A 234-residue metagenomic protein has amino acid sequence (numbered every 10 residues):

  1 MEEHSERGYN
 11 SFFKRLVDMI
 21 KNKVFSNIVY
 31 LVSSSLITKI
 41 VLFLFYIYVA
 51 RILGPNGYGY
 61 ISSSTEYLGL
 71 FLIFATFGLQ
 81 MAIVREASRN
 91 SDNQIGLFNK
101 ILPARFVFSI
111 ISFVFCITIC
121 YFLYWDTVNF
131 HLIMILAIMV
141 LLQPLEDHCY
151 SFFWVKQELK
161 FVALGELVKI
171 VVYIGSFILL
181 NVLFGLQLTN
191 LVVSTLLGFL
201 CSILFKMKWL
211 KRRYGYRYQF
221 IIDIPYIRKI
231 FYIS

Functional and structural regions predicted by a protein language model:
G8-V24, K160, L164-G165, L188-V192 (+1 more regions): Interhelical loop/hinge segments that connect adjacent transmembrane helices in multipass membrane
V17, K21-N22, L53-G57, F71-F106 (+1 more regions): Transmembrane-helix boundary and interhelical linker motifs in polytopic inner-membrane proteins
N22, I52-S64, N90-K100, I111-L141 (+2 more regions): Membrane-interface helix-capping segments at transmembrane helix termini in multi-pass transporters
N22-Q80, I117, I170, I174 (+1 more regions): Signature of the first transmembrane helix
S35, K39, E66-G69, S109 (+4 more regions): Residue-level recognition of pore/gate-forming positions within transmembrane alpha-helices of multi-pass
L70, F74, F106, I110 (+5 more regions): Alpha-helical transmembrane segments of multi-pass membrane proteins
E86-R89, L142-G165, L210: Membrane-interface junctions at transmembrane-helix termini in multi-pass inner-membrane proteins
F130, M134, A163-R212: Hydrophobic alpha-helical transmembrane segments
